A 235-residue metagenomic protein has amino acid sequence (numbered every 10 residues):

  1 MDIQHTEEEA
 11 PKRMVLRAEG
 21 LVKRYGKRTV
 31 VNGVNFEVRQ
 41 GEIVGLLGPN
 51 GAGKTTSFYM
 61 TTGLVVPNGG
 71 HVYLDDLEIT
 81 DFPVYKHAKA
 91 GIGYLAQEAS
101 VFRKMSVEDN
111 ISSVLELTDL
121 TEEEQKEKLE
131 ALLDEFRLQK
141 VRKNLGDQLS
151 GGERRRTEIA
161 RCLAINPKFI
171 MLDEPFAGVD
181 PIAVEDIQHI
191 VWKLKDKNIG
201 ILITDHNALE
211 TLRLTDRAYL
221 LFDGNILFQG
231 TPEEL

Functional and structural regions predicted by a protein language model:
L47-P49: The feature captures the beta-strand-to-loop junction immediately N-terminal to the Walker
T62: Helix-to-loop junction immediately C-terminal to a conserved catalytic motif
L77, E123-V141, Q188-W192: Conserved ABC ATPase "signature" region
E78-E98, E122-K126, L235: ABC ATPase NBD coupling module
L145-L149, E153: Conserved ABC ATPase signature
N166: Conserved catalytic motifs of ABC-family nucleotide-binding domains
I170-E174: Catalytic Walker B motif of ABC-type/P-loop ATPase nucleotide-binding domains
